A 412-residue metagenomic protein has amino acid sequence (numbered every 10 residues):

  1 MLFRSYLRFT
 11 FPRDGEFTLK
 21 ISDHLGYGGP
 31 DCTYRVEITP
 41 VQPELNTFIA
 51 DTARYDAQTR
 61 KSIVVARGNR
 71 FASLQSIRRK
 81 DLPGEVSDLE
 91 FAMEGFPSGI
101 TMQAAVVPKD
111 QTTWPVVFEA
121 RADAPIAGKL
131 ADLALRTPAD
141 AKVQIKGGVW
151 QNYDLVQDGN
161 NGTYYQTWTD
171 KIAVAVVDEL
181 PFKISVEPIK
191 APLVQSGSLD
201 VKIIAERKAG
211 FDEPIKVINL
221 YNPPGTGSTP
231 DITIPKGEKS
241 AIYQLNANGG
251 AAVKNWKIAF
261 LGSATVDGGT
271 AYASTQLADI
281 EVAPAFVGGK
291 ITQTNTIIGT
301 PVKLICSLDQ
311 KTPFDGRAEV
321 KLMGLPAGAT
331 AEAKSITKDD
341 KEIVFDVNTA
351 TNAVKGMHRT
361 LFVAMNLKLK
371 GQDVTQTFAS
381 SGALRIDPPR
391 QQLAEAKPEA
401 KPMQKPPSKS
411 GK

Functional and structural regions predicted by a protein language model:
F3-S76, K80-P83, E90, D132-V156 (+6 more regions): C-terminal edge strands of extracellular/lumenal beta-sandwich accessory domains
L7-R13, P115-A122, Y243-G250, F345-A353: Short, hydrophobic beta-strand segments
F11, F96, A105-W114, I232-A241 (+4 more regions): Short proline/glycine- and polar residue-rich coil/turn motifs
D14, H24-Y27, A66-G68, I77-G84 (+5 more regions): Short solvent-exposed strand-capping/beta-turn motif centered on an Asx-Ser/Thr pair
K20, G28-D31, A122-A131, K142 (+2 more regions): Short glycine/proline/serine/threonine-rich loop/turn segments at secondary-structure transition edges
I49, T59-K61, M102-A104, V186-I189 (+3 more regions): Surface-exposed, proline-enriched loop/turn segments that connect beta strands in immunoglobulin-like
I63-N69, A191-G197, T294-T300: Short, solvent-exposed loop/linker segments at the N-terminal edge of repeated beta-sheet extracellular domains
M93-M102, N219-P230, L322-A331: Short, solvent-exposed loop/linker segments at beta-strand-coil boundaries, enriched for Pro/Gly and Ser/Thr
